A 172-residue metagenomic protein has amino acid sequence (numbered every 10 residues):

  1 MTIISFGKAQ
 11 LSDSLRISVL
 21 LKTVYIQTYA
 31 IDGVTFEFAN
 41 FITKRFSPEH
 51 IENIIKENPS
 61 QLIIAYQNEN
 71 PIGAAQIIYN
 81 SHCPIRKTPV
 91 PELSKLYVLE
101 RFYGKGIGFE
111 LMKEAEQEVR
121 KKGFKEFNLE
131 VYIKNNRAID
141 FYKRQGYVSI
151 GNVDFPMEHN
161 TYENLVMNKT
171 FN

Functional and structural regions predicted by a protein language model:
T2-S5: Extreme N-terminal starter segment of soluble prokaryotic enzymes
K8-S12, V19-I31, A39-R101, F109-E114 (+3 more regions): Acetyl-CoA-dependent GNAT
S12, R16, N136-R137: Short alpha-helical
K87-P91, K125-N128, Y132-D140, R144-Q145 (+1 more regions): C-terminal "cap" of GNAT-fold acetyltransferases
Y97, Y147-V148: Short acidic-aromatic loop segments in the C-terminal HATPase_c
L99-R101, K105, I133-K134: Active-site acidic-Proline motif in GNAT/NAT acetyltransferases
G106, G123, G146: Short glycine-rich hinge loops at helix-strand junctions in the catalytic core of two-component histidine kinases
M112, V119-E130: Conserved GNAT acetyl-CoA-binding A-motif
